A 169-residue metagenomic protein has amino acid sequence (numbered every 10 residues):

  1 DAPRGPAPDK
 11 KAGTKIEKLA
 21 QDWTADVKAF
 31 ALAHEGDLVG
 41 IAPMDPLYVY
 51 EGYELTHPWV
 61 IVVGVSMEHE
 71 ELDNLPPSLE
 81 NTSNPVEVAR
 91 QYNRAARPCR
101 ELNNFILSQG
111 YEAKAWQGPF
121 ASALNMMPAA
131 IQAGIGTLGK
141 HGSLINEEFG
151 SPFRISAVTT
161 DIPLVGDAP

Functional and structural regions predicted by a protein language model:
D1-A42, E51-T56: Iron-sulfur (Fe-S) cluster-binding modules
D37-P169: Catalytic cores of enzyme domains
